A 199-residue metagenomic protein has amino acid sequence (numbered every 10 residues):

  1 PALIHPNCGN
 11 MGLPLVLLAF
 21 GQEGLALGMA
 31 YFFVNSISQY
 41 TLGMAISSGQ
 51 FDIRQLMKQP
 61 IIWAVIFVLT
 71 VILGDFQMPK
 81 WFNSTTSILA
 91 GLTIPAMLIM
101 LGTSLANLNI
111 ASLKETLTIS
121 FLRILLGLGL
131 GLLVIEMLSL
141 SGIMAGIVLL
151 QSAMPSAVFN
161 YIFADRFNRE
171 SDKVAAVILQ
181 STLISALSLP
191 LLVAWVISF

Functional and structural regions predicted by a protein language model:
P1-F199: Alpha-helical transmembrane segments of multi-pass small-molecule/ion transporters
